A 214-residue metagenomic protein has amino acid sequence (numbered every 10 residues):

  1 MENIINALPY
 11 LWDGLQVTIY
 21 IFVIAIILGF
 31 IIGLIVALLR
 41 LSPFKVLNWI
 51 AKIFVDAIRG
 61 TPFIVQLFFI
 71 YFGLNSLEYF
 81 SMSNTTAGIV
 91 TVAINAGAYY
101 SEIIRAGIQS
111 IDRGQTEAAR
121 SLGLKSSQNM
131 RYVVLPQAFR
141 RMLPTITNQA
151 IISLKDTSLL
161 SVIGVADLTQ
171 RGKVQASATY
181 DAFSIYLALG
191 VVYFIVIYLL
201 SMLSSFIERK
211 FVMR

Functional and structural regions predicted by a protein language model:
M1-R214: Transmembrane alpha-helices and adjacent helix-loop boundaries
